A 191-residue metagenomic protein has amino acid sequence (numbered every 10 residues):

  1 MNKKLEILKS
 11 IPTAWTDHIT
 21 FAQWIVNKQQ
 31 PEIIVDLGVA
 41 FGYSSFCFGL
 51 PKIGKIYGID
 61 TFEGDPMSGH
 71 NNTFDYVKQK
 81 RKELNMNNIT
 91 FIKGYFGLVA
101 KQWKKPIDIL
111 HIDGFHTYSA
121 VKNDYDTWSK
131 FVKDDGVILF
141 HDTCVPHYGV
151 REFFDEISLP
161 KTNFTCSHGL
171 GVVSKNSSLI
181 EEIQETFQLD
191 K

Functional and structural regions predicted by a protein language model:
M1-K3: N-terminal, positively charged/glycine-rich alpha-helical extensions of SAM-dependent methyltransferases
E6-K9, T13, I19-K191: S-adenosylmethionine/decaboxylated-SAM
